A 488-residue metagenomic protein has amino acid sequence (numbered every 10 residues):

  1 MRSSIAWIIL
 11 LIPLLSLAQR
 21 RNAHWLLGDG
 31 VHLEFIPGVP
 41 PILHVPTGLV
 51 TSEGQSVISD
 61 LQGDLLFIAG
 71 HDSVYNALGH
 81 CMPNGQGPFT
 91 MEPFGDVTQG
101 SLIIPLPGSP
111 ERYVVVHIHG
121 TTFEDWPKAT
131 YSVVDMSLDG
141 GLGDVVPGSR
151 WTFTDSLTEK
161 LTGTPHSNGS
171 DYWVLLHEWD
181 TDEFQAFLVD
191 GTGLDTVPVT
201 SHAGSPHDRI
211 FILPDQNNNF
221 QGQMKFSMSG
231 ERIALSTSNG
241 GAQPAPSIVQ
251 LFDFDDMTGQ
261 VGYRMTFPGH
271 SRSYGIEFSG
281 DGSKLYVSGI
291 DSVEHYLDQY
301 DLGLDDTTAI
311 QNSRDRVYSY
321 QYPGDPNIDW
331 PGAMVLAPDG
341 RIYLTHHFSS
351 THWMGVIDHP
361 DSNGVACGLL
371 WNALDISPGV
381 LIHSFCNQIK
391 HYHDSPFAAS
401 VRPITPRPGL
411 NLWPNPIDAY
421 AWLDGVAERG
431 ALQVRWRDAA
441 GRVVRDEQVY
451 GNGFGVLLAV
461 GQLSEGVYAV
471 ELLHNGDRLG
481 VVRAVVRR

Functional and structural regions predicted by a protein language model:
Q19-R402: Beta-propeller fold recognition
I389-W413, W422, V426, R488: Residue-level detector of functionally pivotal "anchor" positions at catalytic/ligand-binding pockets or at interdomain
E428, G461-E465: Surface-exposed, short loops/turns at beta-strand junctions within beta-sandwich domains
W436-V444, Y468: Short, glycine-anchored, charge-dense loop/turn motifs used at functional sites
E447-N452: Short beta-strand segments within Ig-like beta-sandwich modules, predominantly Fibronectin type-III
F454-L458: Short strand-edge motifs at loop-to-beta-strand transitions and within beta-strands of extracellular beta-rich domains
E465-R488: C-terminal tail/sorting-segment detector
